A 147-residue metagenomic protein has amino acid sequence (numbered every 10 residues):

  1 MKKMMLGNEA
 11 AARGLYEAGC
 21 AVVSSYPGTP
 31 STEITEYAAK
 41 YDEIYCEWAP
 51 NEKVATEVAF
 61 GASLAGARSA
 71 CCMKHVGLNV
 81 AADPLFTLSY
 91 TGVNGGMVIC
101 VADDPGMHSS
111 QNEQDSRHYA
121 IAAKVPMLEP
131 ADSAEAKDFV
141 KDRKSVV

Functional and structural regions predicted by a protein language model:
M1-V140: Thiamine diphosphate
V146-V147: Conserved small/polar residues in nucleotide/adenosyl-binding loops
